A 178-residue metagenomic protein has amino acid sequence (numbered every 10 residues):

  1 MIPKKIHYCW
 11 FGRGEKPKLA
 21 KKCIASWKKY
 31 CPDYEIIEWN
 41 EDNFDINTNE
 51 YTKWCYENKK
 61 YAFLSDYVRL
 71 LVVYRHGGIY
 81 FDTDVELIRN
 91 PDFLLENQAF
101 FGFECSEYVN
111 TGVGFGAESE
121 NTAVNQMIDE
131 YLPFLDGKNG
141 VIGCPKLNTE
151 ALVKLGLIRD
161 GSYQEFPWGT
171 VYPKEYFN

Functional and structural regions predicted by a protein language model:
M1-S65, F81-N178: Glycosyltransferase-associated regions of secretory-pathway enzymes, highlighting luminal stem/catalytic domains
Y67-G78: Small-residue hinge/turn detector
